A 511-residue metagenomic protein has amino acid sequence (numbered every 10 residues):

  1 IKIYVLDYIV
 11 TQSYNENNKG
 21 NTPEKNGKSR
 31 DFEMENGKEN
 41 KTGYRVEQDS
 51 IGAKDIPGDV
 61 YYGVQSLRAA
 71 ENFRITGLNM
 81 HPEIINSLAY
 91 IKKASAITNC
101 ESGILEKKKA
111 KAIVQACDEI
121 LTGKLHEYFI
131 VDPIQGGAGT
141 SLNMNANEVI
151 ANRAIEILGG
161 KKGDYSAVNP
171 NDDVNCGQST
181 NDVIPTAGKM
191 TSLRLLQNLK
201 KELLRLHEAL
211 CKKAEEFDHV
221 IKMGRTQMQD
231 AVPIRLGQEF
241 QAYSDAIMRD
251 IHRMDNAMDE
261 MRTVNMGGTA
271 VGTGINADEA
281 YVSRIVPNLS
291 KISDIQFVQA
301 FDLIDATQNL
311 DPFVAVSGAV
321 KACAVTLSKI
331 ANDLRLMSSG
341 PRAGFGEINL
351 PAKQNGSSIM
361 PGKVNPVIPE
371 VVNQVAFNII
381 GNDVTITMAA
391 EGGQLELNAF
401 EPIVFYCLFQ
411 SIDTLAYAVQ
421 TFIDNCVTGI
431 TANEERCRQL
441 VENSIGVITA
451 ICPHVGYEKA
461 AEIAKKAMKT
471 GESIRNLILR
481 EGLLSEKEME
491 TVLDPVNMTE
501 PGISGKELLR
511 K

Functional and structural regions predicted by a protein language model:
K2, D7-N17, D31: Short, positively charged and aromatic/hydrophobic N-terminal segments
Y8-V10, N21, K41, D182: Intrinsically disordered/low-complexity terminal segments and short unstructured peptides
Y14, N21-E24: Ser/Thr/Pro/Gly-rich low-complexity, intrinsically disordered segments
N26-K511: Conserved, well-structured ligand/cofactor-binding cores
